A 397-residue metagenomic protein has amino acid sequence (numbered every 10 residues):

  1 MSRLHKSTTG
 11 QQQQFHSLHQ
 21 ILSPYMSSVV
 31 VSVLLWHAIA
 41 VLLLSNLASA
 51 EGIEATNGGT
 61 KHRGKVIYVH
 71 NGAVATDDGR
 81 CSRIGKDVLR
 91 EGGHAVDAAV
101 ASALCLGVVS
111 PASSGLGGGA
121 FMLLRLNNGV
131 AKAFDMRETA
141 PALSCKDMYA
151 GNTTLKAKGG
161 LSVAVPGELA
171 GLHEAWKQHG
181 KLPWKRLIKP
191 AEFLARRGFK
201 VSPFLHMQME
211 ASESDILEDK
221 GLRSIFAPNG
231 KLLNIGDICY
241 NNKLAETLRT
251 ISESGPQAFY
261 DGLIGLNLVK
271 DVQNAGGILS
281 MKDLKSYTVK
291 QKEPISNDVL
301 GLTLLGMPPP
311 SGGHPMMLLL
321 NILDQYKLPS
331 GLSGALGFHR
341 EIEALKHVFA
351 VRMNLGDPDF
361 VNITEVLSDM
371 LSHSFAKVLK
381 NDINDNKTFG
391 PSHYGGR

Functional and structural regions predicted by a protein language model:
M1-S27: Short, low-complexity, Lys/Arg-enriched N-terminal segments of secretory-pathway carbohydrate enzymes
Q12-F15, G93, M353: Short linear motifs centered on Gly/Pro in flexible linkers and helix caps
V29-A50: Cleavable N-terminal signal peptides of Sec/SRP-targeted secreted and luminal proteins
E51-D87, H94-S311, L371, V378-K387: Noncatalytic scaffold domains of N-terminal-nucleophile
K177-L182, S254-P256, L323-S330, M353-G356: Short helix-capping/linker segments at secondary-structure and domain boundaries
L222, N229-G230, Q325-R397: Internal maturation/activation junctions in enzymes
H314: Flexible, polar/acidic helix-loop-strand segments at domain edges
